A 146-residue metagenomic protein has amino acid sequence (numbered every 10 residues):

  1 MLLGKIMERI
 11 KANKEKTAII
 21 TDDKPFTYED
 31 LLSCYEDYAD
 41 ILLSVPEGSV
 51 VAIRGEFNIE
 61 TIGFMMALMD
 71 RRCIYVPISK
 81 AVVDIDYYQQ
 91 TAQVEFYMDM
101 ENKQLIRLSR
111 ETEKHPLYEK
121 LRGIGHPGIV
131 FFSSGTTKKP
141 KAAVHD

Functional and structural regions predicted by a protein language model:
M7, E15-V45: Conserved AMP-binding/adenylate-forming core of the ANL superfamily
K14-K16, P46-S49, Q93-V94, I124-G128: A general structural motif
I20, A52-R54, S133: Short hydrophobic segments within beta-strands
T27-Y28, K120, G128-D146: Conserved AMP-binding A3 loop
D40-A81: Conserved AMP-binding/adenylate-forming
E60-T61, Y87-Q90: Extended, non-globular alpha-helical segments
Q89-H126, K139: ANL superfamily adenylate-forming
